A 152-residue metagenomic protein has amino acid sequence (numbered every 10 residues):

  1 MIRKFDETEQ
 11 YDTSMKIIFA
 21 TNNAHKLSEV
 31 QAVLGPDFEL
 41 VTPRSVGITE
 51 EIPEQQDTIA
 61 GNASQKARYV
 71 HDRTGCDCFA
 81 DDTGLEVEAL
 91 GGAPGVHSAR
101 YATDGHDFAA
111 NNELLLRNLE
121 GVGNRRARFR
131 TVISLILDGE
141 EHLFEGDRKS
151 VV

Functional and structural regions predicted by a protein language model:
M1-S14: N-terminal amphipathic/basic-hydrophobic helices that include classical n-h-c signal peptides and signal-anchor
K16-I18, A24-V152: Anionic-ligand binding patches
